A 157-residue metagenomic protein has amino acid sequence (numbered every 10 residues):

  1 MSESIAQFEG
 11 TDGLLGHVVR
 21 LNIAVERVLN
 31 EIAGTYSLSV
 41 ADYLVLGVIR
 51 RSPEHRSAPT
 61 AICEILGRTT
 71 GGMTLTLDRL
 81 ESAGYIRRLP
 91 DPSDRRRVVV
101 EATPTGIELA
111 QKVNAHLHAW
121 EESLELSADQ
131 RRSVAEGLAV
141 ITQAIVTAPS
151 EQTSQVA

Functional and structural regions predicted by a protein language model:
M1-Q7, Q130-A157: C-terminal regulatory/oligomerization modules of transcriptional regulators
M1-Y36, A83, A157: N-terminal leader segment of winged-helix/HTH proteins
L15, V19-N22, T103, A135-T142: Generic structural concept
L21, V25, L29, L66 (+2 more regions): Alpha-helical linker/hinge and terminal dimerization helices associated with HTH transcriptional regulators
I23, R27-T69: N-terminal helix-turn-helix DNA-binding core of bacterial DNA-binding proteins
D78-E136: Charged, amphipathic alpha-helical coiled-coil/dimerization segments
